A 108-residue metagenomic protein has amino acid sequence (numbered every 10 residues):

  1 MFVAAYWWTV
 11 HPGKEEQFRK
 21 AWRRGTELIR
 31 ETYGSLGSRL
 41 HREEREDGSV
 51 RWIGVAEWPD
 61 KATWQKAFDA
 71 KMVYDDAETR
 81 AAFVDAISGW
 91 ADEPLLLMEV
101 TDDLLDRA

Functional and structural regions predicted by a protein language model:
F2-T9, S38-K71: Short, well-ordered beta-strand segments in beta-rich or mixed alpha/beta enzyme and ligand-binding folds
W7, L96-D102: Short amphipathic
T9-K20: Short, surface-exposed ligand-recognition loops at beta-strand->loop->(often short) alpha-helix junctions that present
K14, H41, L96-L97: Residue-level recognition of conserved structural "scaffold" positions that shape functional pockets and channels
E16, L36-R39, G48, A77: Short alpha-helical segments used as structural interaction elements across diverse proteins
R23-L36, E57-L97, A108: An amphipathic, aromatic/His-enriched active-site/gating alpha helix that lines ligand/cofactor pockets
